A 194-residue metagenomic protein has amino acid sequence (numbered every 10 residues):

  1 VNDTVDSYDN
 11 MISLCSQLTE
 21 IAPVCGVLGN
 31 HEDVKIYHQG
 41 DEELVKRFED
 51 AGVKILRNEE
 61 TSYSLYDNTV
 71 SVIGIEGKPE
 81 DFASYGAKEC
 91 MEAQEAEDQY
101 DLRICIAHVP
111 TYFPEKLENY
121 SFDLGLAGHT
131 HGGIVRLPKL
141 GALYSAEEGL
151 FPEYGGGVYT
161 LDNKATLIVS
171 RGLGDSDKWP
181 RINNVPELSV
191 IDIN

Functional and structural regions predicted by a protein language model:
V1, P23-N30, L56-E59, I104-A107 (+2 more regions): Active-site neighborhood of phospho(di)ester-bond hydrolases with catalytic His/Asp-centered motifs
V1-D3, N30-V34, T61-Y63, G77-D81 (+3 more regions): Solvent-exposed loop/turn segments at secondary-structure junctions within structured extracellular/periplasmic domains
V1-K54: Membrane-embedded segments
V1-S7, E32-E42, E80-Y85, K139-F151 (+1 more regions): Acidic/histidine-rich helix-loop elements that form or flank divalent-metal/phosphate-binding sites at the catalytic
C15-I21, A96-Q99, L117-Y120: Short, conserved loop/helix-junction motifs that constitute active-site signature segments in enzyme catalytic cores
Q39-V53, L65-A107, F113-E115, K178-R181: Binuclear metal-dependent hydrolase catalytic cores centered on His/Asp/Glu-rich metal-binding motifs
E59-Y66, G157-N163: Short acidic-hydrophobic surface loop/beta-edge motif
P110-S189: Conserved beta-sheet core of the metallophosphoesterase superfamily
